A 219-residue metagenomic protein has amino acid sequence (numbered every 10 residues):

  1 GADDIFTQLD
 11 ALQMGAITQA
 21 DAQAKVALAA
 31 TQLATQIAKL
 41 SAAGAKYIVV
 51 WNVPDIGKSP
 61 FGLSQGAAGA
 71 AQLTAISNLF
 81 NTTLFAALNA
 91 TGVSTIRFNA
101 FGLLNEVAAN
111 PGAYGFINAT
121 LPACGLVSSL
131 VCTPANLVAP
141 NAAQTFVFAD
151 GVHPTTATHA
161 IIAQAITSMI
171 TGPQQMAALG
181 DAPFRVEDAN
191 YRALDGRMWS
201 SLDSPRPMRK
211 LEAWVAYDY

Functional and structural regions predicted by a protein language model:
G1-A24, P54-G62: Oxyanion-hole/transition-state-stabilizing segment in secreted/luminal serine hydrolases and related acyltransferases
D4-T7, S41, Y47-N52, I96-N99 (+3 more regions): Structural recognition of the beta-strand scaffold that forms the well-ordered cores of secreted hydrolase catalytic
D21-L28, Q32-T35, A75, L79 (+3 more regions): Extracytoplasmic/secreted proteins, especially bacterial periplasmic and envelope-associated proteins
T35, A42-A43, P54, P60-Q65: Structured, solvent-exposed acidic/aromatic patches
T35-Y47, L79-F98: A structural motif corresponding to the C-terminal end of an alpha-helix and its immediate exit/capping segment
S41-A43, A139-P140, R206-R209: Extracellular/periplasmic catalytic domains that process cell-envelope and extracellular macromolecules
P60-A75, T83, A90-V152: Mobile gating loops/cap/lid regions near enzyme active sites that modulate substrate access
I96, D150-G151, A157-Y219: Secretion/assembly modules of Gram-negative surface proteins
